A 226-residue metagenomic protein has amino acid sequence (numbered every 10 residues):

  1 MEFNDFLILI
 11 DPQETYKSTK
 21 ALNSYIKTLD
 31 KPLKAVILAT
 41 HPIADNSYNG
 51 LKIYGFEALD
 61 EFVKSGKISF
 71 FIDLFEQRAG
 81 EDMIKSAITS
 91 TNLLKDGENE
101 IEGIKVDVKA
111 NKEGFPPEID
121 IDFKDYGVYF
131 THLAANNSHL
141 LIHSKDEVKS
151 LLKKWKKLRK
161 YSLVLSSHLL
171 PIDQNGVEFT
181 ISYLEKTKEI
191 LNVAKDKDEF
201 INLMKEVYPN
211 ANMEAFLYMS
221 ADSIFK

Functional and structural regions predicted by a protein language model:
M1-T28, I119-L133: Conserved beta-strand hairpin/beta-sheet module of binuclear metal-dependent hydrolase folds, prominently
F3-I10, A134-N136, L165, T180-T187: Acidic/histidine-rich, surface-exposed loop or edge segments in extracytoplasmic proteins
F6, Y16-L59, R159: Active-site metal-binding motif and surrounding structural segment of the metallo-beta-lactamase
Q13-K20, I142-D146, Q174, A194-K195: Soluble non-cytosolic domains of exported or imported proteins
T15-S18, A39-S47, D60-V63, P116 (+2 more regions): Active-site environment of divalent metal-dependent phosphoester hydrolases
F62-E118: Metallo-beta-lactamase
L141-L169: An active-site-proximal "capping" alpha-helix that borders the catalytic cofactor pocket
K157-L163, L170-K226: Accessory terminal helices/loops
